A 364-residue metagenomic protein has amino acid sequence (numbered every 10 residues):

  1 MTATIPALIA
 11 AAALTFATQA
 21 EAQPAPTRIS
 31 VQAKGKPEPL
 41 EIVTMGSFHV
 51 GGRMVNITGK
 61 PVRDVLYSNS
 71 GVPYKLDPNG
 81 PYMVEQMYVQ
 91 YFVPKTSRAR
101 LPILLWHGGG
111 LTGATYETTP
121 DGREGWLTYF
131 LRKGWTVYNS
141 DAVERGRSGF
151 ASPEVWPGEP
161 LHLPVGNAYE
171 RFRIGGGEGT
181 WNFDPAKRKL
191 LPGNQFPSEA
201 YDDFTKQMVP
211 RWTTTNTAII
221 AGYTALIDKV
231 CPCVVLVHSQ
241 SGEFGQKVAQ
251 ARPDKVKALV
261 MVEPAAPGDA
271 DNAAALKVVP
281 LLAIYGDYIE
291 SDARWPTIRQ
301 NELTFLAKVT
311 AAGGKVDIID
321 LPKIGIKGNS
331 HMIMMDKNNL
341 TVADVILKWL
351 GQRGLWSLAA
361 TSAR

Functional and structural regions predicted by a protein language model:
P26-R98: N-terminal cap/lid segment of alpha/beta-hydrolase-fold proteins
A99-G109: Short beta-strand element of the alpha/beta-hydrolase
G113-G125, A142, W295: The serine-hydrolase catalytic nucleophile loop
R123-G149: Conserved alpha/beta-hydrolase
T213-V234: Conserved acidic catalytic loop of the alpha/beta-hydrolase fold
L236-G245: Gly/Ala-rich beta-loop-alpha elbow adjacent to hydrolase catalytic centers
M261-L321: The feature captures the conserved acid-bearing segment of alpha/beta-hydrolase catalytic domains
I326-G328, M332-R364: Catalytic active-site module of serine/aspartate enzymes centered on a nucleophile-bearing elbow/loop
